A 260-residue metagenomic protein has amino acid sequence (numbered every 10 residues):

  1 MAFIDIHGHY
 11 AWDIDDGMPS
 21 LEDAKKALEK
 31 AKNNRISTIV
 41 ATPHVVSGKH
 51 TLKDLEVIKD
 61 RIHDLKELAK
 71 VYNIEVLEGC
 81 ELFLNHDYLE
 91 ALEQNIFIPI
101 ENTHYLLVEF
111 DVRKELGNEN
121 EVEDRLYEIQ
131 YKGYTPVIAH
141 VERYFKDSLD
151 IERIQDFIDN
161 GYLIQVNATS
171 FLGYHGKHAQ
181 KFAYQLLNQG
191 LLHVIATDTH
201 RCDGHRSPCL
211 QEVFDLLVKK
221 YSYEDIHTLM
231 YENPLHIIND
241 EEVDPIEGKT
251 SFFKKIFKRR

Functional and structural regions predicted by a protein language model:
M1-N73, K255-I256: An N-terminally biased module of ancient metal coordination in phosphate/nucleic-acid-related enzymes
I4-I6, V40-T42, L77-E81, V137-A139 (+2 more regions): Active-site neighborhood of phospho(di)ester-bond hydrolases with catalytic His/Asp-centered motifs
H9-A11, H44-V45, G79-N85, D111-R113 (+4 more regions): Active-site beta-loop-alpha junctions enriched in small/polar residues
K32, Q130, L187-N188: Non-catalytic positions within long, well-ordered alpha-helices that form the structural scaffold/packing of enzyme
H50-K59, L65-V76, H205-N233: Short acidic, glycine/proline-enriched helix-loop-strand junctions
T51-Q165, G248-R260: Extended substrate/RNA-proximal surfaces in nucleic-acid metabolism proteins
L191-S207: Short acidic/histidine-rich active-site segments
D215-R260: Mid-to-C-terminal alpha-helical segments outside catalytic/metal-binding sites
